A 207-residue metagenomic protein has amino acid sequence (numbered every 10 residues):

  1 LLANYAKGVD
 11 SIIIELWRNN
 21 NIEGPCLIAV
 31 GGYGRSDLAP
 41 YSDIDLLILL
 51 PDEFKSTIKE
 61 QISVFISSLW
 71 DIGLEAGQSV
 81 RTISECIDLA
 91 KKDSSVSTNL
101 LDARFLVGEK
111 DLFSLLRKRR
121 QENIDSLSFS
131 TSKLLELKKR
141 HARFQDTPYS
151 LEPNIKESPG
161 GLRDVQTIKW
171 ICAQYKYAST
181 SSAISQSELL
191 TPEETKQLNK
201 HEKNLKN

Functional and structural regions predicted by a protein language model:
L1-Y5, L112-N123, E194: Long, non-coiled-coil amphipathic alpha-helical linker/lever segments that couple catalytic cores to other domains
L2, F54-I58, N154, Q197: Alpha-helix N-cap/helix-initiation motif
A6-I14, N19, I58-D111, E136 (+2 more regions): Conserved catalytic core of two-metal-ion nucleotidyltransferases
D10-K59: Active-site nucleotide-donor binding segment shared across nucleotidyl transfer reactions
E23-P25, S79-R81, E85, S181-A183: Short, glycine/acidic-rich hinge or "gate" loops at secondary-structure transitions that mediate conformational
I28-V30, L47-P51, G77-S79, S158 (+1 more regions): Generic beta-strand/beta-sheet core signal
S63, L116-R117, P159: Helix-loop-helix transmembrane hairpins and adjacent membrane-interface loops of multi-pass inner-membrane proteins
I124-N207: Conserved nucleotidyltransferase catalytic core and NTase-mimicking acidic/glycine-rich helix/loop elements in nucleic
